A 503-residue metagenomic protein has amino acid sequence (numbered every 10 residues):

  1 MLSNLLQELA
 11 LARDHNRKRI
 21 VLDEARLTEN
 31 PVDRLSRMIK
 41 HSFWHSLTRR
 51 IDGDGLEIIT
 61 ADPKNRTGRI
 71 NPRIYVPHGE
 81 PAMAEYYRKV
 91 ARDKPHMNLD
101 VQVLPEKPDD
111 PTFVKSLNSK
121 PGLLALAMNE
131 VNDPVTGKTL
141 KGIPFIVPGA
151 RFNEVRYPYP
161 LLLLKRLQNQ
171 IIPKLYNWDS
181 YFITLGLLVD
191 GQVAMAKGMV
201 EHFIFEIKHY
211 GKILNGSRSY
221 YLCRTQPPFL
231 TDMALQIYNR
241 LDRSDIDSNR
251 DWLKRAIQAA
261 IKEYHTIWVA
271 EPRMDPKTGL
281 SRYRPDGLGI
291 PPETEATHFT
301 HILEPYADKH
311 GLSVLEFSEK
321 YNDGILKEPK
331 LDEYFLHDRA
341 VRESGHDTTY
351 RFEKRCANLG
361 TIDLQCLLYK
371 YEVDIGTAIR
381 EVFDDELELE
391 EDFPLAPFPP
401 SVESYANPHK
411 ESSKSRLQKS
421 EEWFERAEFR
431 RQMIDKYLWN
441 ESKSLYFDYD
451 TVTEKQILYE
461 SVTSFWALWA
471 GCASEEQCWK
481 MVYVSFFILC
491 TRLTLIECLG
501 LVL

Functional and structural regions predicted by a protein language model:
M1-L503: Acidic, mature catalytic/reactive cores of soluble proteins
